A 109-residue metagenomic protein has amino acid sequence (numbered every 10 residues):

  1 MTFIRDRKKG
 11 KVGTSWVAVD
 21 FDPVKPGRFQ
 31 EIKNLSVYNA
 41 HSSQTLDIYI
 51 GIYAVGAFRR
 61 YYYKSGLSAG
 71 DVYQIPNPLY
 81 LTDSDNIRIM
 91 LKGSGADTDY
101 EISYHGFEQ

Functional and structural regions predicted by a protein language model:
M1-Q30, N34-A40, K92-Q109: C-terminal interaction-tip segments
T2-D6, V55-K64: Surface-exposed loop/edge segments in extracytoplasmic proteins
V12-V17, S43, L67-V72: Solvent-exposed, conformationally flexible loop/turn segments
V37-H41, I52, S65, L79 (+1 more regions): Non-cytosolic beta-sheet module surface loops
S42-Y61: Short, surface-exposed beta-strand/strand-loop-strand elements in extracellular ectodomains
T45-D47, D71-P76, D99-E101: Short, surface-exposed coil-to-beta transition loops
L67-N86: Beta-sandwich interaction modules
